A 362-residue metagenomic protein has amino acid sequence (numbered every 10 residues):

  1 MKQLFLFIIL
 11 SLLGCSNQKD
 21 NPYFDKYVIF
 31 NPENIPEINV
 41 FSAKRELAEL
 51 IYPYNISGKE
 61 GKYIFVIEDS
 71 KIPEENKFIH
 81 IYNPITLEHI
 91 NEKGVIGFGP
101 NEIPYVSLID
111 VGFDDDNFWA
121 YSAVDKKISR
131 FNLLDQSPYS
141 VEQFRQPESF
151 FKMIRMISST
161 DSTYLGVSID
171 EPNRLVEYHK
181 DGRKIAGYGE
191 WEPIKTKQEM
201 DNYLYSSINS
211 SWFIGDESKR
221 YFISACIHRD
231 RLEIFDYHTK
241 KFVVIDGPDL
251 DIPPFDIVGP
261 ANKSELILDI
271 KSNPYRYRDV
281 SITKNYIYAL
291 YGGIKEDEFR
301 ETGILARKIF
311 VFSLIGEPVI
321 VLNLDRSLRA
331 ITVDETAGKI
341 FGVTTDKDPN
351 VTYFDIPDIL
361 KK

Functional and structural regions predicted by a protein language model:
F24-Y52, E265-D269, E317: A short helix->beta-strand "capping" segment at the edge of beta-propeller domains
S42-F78, R278-K295: Beta-strand-rich domains and repeat architectures in extracellular enzymes and scaffolds, especially beta-propellers
Y52-K59, S107-D114, I154-T160, Y203-R220 (+3 more regions): Structural signature of eukaryotic scaffold interfaces centered on beta-propeller domains
F78-P84, E177-K180, T302-G316, D355-D358: Beta-propeller blade signature
E88-W119, A123, R145-E148, L324-A330: Blade-loop segments of beta-propeller domains
P100-N101, D249-N262, L314-E335: Conserved blade-ending motifs and adjacent loop-strand segments that build the rim/top face of beta-propeller domains
V124-K127, F131-T163, V167, N173 (+1 more regions): Asp-box/WD-like beta-propeller blade repeats and closely related beta-sheet repeat scaffolds
D269-V311: Loop/turn-rich, solvent-exposed surfaces of beta-rich toroidal or solenoidal domains
